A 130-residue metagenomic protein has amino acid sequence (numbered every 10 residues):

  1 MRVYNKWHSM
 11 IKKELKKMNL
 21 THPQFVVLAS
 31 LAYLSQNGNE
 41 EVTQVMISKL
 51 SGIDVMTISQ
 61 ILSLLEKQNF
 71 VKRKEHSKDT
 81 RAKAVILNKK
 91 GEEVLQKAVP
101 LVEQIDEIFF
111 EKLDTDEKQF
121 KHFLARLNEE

Functional and structural regions predicted by a protein language model:
M1-M18, F70, E111, L127: N-terminal leader segment of winged-helix/HTH proteins
H8-I53, T57: N-terminal helix-turn-helix DNA-binding core of bacterial DNA-binding proteins
A32-S35, D106, N128: A structural signal for long alpha-helical coiled-coils and helix-turn connectors that form the cytosolic signaling
Q36, E93, E130: Helical hydrophobic small-molecule/effector-binding pocket
Q60: DNA-binding alpha-helical recognition surfaces that contact promoter or target DNA
S63-H122: Charged, amphipathic alpha-helical coiled-coil/dimerization segments
H122-E130: C-terminal peripheral helix-coil segments that are non-catalytic and often amphipathic
